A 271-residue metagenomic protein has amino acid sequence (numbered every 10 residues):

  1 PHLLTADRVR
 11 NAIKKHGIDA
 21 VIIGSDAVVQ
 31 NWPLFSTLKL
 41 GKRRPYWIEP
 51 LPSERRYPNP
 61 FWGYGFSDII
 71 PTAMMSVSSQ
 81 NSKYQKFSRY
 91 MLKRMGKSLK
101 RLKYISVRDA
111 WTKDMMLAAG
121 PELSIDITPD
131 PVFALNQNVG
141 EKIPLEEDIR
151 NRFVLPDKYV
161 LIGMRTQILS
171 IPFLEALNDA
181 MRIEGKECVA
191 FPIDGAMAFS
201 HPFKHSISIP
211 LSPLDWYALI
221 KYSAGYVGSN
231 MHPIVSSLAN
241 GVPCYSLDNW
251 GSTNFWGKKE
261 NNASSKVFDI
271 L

Functional and structural regions predicted by a protein language model:
P1-L271: Active-site anion-handling motifs in enzyme catalytic cores
